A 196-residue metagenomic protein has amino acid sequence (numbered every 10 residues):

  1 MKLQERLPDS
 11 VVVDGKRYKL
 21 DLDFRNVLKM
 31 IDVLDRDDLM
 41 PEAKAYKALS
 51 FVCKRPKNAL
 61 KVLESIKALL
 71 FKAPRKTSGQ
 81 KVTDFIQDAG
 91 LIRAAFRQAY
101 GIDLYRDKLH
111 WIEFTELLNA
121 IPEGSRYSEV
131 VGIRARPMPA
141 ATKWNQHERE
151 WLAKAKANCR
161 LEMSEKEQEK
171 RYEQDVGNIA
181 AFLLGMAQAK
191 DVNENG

Functional and structural regions predicted by a protein language model:
M1-K19, R25, I31-L39, A43-G196: Charged interaction scaffolds used for protein-protein
